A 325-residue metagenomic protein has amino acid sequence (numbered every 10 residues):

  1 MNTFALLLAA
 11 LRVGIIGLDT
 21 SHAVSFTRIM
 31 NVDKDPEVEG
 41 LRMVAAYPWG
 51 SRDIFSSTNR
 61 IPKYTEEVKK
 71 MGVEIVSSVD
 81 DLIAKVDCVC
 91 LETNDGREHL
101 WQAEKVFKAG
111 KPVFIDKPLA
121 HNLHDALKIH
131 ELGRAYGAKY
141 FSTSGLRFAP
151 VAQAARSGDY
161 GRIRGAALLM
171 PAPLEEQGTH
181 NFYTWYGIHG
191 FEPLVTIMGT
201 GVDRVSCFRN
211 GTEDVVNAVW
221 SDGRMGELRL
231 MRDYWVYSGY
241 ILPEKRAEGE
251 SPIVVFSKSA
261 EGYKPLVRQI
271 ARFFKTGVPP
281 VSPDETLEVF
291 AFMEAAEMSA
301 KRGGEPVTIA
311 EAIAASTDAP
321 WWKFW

Functional and structural regions predicted by a protein language model:
M1-L11: Hydrophobic alpha-helical targeting segments used for export or membrane insertion
A10-A109, E131, A135, T200 (+4 more regions): N-terminal glycine-/serine-/threonine-rich beta1-alpha1-beta2 phosphate-ribose binding loop of Rossmann-like
S77, I115, Y140-S142: Hydrophobic residues in well-ordered beta-strands that form the structural core
V89-T93, F273-W325: C-terminal helix-rich "cap/oligomerization" subdomain common to oxidoreductases
G110-P112, K117-P118: Short helix/strand-capping hinge loops at secondary-structure junctions that flank key functional elements
L119-Q177: A contiguous active-site-proximal alpha/beta segment in oxidoreductase catalytic domains
A167-V236, D284-A291: Rossmann-like dinucleotide-binding domain that binds NAD(P)(H)
E213-L266: C-terminal substrate-binding/catalytic lobe of Rossmann-fold NAD(P)-dependent oxidoreductases
